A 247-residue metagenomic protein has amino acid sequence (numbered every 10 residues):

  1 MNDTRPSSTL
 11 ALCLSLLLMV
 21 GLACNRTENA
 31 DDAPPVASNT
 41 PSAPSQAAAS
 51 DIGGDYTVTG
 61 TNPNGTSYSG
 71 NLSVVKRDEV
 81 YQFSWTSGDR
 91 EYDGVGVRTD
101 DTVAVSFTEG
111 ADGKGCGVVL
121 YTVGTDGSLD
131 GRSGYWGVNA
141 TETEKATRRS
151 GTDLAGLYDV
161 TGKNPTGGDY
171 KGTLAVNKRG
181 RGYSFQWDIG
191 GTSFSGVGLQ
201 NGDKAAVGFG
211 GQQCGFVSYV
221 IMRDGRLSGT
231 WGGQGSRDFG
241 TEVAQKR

Functional and structural regions predicted by a protein language model:
N2-L12: Bacterial N-terminal signal peptides that target proteins for export
A11-G21: Bacterial N-terminal signal peptides
C24-P34: Bacterial lipoprotein signal-peptidase II cleavage site
P34-Q46: Ser/Thr-rich, Proline-interspersed low-complexity disordered segments
P44-R247: Central antiparallel beta-sheet cores of small beta-barrel/beta-sandwich binding domains
